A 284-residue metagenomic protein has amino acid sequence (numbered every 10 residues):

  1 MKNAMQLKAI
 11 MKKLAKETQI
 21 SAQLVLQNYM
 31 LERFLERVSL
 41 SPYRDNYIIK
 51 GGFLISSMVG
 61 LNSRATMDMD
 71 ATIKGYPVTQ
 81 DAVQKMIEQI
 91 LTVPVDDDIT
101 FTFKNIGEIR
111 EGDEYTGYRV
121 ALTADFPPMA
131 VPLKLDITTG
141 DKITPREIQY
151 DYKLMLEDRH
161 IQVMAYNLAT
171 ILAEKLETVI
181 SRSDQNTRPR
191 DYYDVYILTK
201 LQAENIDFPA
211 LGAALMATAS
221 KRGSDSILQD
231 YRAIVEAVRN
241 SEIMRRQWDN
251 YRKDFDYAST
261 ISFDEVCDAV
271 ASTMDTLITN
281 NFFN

Functional and structural regions predicted by a protein language model:
M1-Y47, S56-A65, M69-N284: Structured mid-to-C-terminal alpha-helical surface segments
